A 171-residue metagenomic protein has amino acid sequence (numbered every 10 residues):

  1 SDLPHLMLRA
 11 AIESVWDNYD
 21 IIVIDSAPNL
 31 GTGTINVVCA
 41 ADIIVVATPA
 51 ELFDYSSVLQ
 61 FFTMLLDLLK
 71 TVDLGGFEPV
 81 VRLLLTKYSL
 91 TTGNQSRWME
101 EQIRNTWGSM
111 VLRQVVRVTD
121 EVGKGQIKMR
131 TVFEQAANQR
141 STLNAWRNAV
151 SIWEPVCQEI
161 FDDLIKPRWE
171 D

Functional and structural regions predicted by a protein language model:
S1-L30: Cytosolic-facing regulatory segments adjacent to core modules
L6-R9, L59-K70, E100-E101: Short, well-ordered amphipathic alpha-helices
S14, T34-L52: Inter-motif core of Ras-like GTPase G domains
D73-V80: Short helix-terminating capping/connector loops at secondary-structure junctions
K87-N94, M99-E134: Beta-strand-loop-alpha "switch" segments that mediate conformational coupling across diverse proteins
G125-E154: C-terminal boundary of histidine-terminating zinc-finger modules
P155-P167: C-terminal alpha-helix
